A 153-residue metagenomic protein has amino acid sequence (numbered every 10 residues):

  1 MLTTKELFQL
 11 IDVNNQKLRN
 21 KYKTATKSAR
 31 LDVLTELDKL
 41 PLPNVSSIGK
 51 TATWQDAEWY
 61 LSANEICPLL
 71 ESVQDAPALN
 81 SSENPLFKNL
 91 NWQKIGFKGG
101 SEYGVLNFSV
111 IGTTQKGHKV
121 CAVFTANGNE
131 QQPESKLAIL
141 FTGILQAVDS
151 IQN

Functional and structural regions predicted by a protein language model:
M1: Active-site-adjacent loops and short helices of periplasmic peptidoglycan-processing enzymes
L7, I11-V13: Prion-like, low-complexity intrinsically disordered regions in eukaryotic regulatory proteins, enriched
N14-N153: Structured C-terminal helix/loop/strand segments within mature extracytoplasmic catalytic/sensor domains
